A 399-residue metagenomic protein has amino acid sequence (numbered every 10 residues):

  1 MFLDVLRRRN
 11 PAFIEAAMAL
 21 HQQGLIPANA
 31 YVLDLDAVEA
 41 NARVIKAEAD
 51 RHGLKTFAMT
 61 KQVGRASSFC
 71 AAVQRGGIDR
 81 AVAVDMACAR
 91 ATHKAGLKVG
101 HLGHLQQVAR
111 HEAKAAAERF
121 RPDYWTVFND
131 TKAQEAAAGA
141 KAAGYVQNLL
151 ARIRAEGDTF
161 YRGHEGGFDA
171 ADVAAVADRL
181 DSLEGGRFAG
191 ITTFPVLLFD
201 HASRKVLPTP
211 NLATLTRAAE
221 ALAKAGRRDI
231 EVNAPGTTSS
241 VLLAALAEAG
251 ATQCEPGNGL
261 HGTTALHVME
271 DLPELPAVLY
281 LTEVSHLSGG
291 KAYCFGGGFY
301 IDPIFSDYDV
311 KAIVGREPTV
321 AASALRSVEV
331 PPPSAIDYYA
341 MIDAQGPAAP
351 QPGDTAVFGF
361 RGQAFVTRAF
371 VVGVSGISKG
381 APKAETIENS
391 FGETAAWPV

Functional and structural regions predicted by a protein language model:
M1-V108, E112, N389-V399: A charged N-terminal "starter" segment
L33-A40, G64, A87, T131 (+6 more regions): Conserved active-site and cofactor/substrate-binding residues in soluble primary-metabolism enzymes
I45, A136, L215-A218: Aromatic/hydrophobic pocket-lining residues that form π-stacking "cages" and hydrophobic walls in ligand
A49, A140, L222: Hydrophobic pocket-lining residues that define ligand/cofactor binding sites across diverse proteins
F57-D200: Active-site-proximal beta-alpha core segment in soluble small-molecule metabolic enzymes
A155-L272: Active-site loop/helix belt of alpha/beta enzymes
S240-P318: Active-site loop ensemble at the mouth of alpha/beta enzyme cores that anchors a bound cofactor
C294-V399: C-terminal accessory subdomain/extension
